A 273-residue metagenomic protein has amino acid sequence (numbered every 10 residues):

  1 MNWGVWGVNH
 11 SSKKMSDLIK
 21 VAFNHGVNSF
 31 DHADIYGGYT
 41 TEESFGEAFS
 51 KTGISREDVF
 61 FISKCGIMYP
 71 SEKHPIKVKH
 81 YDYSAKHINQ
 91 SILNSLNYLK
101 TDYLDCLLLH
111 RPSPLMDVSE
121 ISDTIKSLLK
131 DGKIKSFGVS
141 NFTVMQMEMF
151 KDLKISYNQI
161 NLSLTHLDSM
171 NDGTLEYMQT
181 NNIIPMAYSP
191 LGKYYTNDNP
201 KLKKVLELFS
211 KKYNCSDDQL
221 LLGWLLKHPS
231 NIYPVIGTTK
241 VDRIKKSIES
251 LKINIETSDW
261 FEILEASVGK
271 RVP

Functional and structural regions predicted by a protein language model:
M1-G7, I62-K79, L108: N-terminal small/glycine-rich loop or linker at the start of catalytic domains across soluble metabolic enzymes
M1-V59: N-terminal binding-site loop/beta-alpha segment at the start of enzyme catalytic domains that lines or forms
N9-A22, Y83-L99, T143-E148, M170: Short, acidic/polar
H10-K14, T40, S44, K79-H87 (+3 more regions): Alpha-helix N-cap and loop-to-helix initiation/capping positions
N24, A48-R56, L96-K100, L129 (+2 more regions): Acidic (Asp/Glu)-rich catalytic clusters
F30, L104, F137: Glycine-centered flexible beta-alpha turn that most often forms the glycine-rich phosphate-binding loop
L96-L115: Active-site groove signature of glycoside hydrolases
P112-P273: Beta/alpha (TIM)-barrel catalytic core signal, keyed to glycine-rich beta->alpha loops juxtaposed to Asp/Glu that bind
